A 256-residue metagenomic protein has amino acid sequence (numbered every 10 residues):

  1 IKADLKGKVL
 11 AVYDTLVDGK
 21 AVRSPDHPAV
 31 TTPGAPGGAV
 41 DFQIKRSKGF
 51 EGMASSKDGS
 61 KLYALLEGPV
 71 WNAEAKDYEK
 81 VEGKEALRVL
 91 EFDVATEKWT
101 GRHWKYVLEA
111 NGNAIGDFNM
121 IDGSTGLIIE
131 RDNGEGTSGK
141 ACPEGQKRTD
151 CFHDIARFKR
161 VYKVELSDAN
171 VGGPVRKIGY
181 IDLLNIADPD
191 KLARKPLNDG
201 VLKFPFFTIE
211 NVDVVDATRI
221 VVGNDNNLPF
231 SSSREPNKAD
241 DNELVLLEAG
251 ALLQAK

Functional and structural regions predicted by a protein language model:
I1-K256: Sequence/structural signature of beta-propeller domains
